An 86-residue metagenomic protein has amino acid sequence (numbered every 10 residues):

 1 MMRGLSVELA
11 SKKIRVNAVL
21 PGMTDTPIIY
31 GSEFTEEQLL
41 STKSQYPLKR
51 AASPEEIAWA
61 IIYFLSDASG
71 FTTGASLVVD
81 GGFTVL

Functional and structural regions predicted by a protein language model:
M1-L5, L9, V19, F64: Hydrophobic alpha-helix immediately C-terminal to the catalytic Tyr-X-X-X-Lys motif of short-chain
M2-R3, V7, I14, A58-W59: Conserved active-site helix of classical SDR/Rossmann-fold NAD(P)-dependent CH-OH oxidoreductases
L9-S11, T24, A52, L65: A short hydrophobic alpha-helix cap/turn motif
A10, R15, T72-G74: Short, small/polar-rich loop/turn modules that mediate ligand/substrate recognition or access, typified
L20-G31: Short, flexible catalytic-loop segment of classical short-chain dehydrogenase/reductase
S32-Y46: A short C-terminal helix-loop "cap" of Rossmann-like NAD(P)-dependent dehydrogenase/epimerase domains
Y46-I57, A68: A conserved structural motif in NAD(P)-dependent oxidoreductases
I62, T73-L86: Short C-terminal tail/terminal secondary-structure segment of NAD(P)H-dependent dehydrogenase/reductase domains
